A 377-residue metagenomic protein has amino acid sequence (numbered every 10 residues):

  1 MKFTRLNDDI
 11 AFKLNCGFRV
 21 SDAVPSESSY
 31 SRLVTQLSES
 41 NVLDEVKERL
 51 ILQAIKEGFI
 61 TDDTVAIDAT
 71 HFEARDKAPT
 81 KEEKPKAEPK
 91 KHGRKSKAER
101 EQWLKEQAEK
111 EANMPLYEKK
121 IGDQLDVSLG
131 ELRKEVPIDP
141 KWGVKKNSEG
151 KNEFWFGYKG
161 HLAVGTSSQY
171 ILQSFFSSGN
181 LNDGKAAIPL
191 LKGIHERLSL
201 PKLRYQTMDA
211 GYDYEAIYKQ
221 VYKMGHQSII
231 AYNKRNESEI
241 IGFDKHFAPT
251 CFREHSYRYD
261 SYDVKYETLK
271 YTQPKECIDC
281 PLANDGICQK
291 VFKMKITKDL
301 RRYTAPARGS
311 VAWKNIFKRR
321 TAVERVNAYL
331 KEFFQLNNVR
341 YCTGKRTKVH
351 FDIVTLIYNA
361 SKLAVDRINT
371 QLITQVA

Functional and structural regions predicted by a protein language model:
M1-D8, E324: Short, charged amphipathic recognition helices of the HTH superfamily and cognate SANT/SANTA-like modules
T4-N7, G17, P25-K223, Q227 (+1 more regions): Polybasic low-complexity intrinsically disordered regions
K13-V20: Short amphipathic helix-turn modules centered on a small-residue break
T70, E237-S238, T347: Short secondary-structure capping/turn micro-motifs that flank functional sites
K91-E99, K234-E237, A364-V365, T370 (+1 more regions): Arg/Lys-rich, glycine/proline-spaced intrinsically disordered segments in nuclear chromatin/transcription regulators
K219-A328: Helix-centered, glycine/charged polyanion-binding patches within enzymatic domains that contact phosphate-containing
R308-A377: Basic, amphipathic alpha-helical segments enriched in Lys/Arg and hydrophobic/aromatic residues
